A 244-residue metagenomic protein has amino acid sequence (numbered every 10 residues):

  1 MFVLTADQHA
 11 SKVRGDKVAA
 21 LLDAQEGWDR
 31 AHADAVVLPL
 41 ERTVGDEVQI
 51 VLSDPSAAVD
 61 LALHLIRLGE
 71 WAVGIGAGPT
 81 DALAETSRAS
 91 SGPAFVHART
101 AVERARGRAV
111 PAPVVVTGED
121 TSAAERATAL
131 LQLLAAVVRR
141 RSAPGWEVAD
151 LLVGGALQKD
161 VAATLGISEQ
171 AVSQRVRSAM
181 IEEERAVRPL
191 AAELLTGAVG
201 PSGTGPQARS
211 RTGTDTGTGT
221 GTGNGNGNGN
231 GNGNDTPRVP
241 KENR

Functional and structural regions predicted by a protein language model:
M1-Q207, N232-R244: Regulatory and interdomain segments flanking nucleotide-handling catalytic cores in signaling/defense enzymes
S210-T212: Short, low-complexity S/T/E/D/G/P-rich linear segments that nucleate or cap local secondary structure
N226-N230: Eukaryotic low-complexity, non-globular regulatory regions
